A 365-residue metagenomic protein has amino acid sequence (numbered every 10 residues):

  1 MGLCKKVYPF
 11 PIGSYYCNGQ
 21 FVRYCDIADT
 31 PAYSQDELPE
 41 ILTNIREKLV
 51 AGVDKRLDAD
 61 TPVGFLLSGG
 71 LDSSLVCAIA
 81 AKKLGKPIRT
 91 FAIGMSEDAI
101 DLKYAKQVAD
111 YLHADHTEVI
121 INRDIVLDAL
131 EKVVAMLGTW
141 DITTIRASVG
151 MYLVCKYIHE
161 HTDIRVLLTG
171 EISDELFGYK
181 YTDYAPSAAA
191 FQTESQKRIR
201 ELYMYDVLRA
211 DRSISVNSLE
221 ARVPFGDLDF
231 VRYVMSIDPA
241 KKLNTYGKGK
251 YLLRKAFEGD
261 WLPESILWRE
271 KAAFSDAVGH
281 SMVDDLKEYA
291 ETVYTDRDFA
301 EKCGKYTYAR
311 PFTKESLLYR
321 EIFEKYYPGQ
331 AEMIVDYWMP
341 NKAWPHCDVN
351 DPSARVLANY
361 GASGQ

Functional and structural regions predicted by a protein language model:
M1-E37: N-terminal segments that mediate ammonia production and transfer in glutamine-dependent amidotransferase systems
V7, T169, I266-L267: Short beta-strand
P9-F10, W268, A277-H280: A short, structural micro-pattern
Y24, L262-A273: Conserved S-adenosyl-L-methionine
T30-W261, F274-E291, F299-Q365: ATP-dependent adenylate-handling active sites, centered on carboxylate activation for C-N bond formation
